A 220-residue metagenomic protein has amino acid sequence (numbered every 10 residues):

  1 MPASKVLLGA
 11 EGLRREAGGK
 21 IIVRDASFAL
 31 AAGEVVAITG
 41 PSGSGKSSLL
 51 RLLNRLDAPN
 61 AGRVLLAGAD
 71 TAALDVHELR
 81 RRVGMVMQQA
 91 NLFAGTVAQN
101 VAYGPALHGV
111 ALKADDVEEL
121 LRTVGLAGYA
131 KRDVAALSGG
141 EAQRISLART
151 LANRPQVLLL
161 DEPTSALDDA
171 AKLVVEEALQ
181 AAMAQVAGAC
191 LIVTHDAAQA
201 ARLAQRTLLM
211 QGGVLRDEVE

Functional and structural regions predicted by a protein language model:
T39-P41: The feature captures the beta-strand-to-loop junction immediately N-terminal to the Walker
N54: Helix-to-loop junction immediately C-terminal to a conserved catalytic motif
D70-G84, L107: ABC ATPase NBD coupling module
L112-Y129: Conserved ABC ATPase "signature" region
D133-L137, E141: Conserved ABC ATPase signature
R154: Conserved catalytic motifs of ABC-family nucleotide-binding domains
L158-D161: Catalytic Walker B motif of ABC-type/P-loop ATPase nucleotide-binding domains
